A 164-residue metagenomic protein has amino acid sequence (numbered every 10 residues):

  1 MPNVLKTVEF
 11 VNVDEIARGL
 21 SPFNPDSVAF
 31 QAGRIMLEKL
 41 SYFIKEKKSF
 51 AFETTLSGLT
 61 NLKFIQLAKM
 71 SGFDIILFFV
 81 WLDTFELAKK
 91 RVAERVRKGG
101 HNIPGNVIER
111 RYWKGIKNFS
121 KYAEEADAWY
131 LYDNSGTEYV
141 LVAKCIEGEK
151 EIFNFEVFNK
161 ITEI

Functional and structural regions predicted by a protein language model:
M1-K48: Conserved substrate/cofactor phosphate-moiety recognition/catalytic segment in nucleotide-dependent phosphotransferases
E9-N12, A32, M36, T60-N61 (+4 more regions): Helical mechanochemical/support elements of P-loop NTPase systems and associated helical scaffolds
F10-N12, L77, L131-D133: Structural signal for conserved beta-strand scaffold positions within catalytic alpha/beta enzyme cores
E15-A17, S57-G58, W81-L87, G136-E138: Conserved nucleotide-binding/hydrolysis micro-motifs of P-loop NTPases
S27-A29, M70, A93-R97, G148: Short, hinge-like loop/turn segments at secondary-structure boundaries
Q31-L82, G115, Y130: Glycine-rich phosphate-binding loop used to anchor ATP phosphates in small-molecule kinases, encompassing both
F73-K121: A glycine- and Lys/Arg-enriched "phosphate-lid" helix/loop adjacent to the NTP-binding pocket of small-molecule kinases
Y122-I164: NTP-dependent small-molecule kinase module
